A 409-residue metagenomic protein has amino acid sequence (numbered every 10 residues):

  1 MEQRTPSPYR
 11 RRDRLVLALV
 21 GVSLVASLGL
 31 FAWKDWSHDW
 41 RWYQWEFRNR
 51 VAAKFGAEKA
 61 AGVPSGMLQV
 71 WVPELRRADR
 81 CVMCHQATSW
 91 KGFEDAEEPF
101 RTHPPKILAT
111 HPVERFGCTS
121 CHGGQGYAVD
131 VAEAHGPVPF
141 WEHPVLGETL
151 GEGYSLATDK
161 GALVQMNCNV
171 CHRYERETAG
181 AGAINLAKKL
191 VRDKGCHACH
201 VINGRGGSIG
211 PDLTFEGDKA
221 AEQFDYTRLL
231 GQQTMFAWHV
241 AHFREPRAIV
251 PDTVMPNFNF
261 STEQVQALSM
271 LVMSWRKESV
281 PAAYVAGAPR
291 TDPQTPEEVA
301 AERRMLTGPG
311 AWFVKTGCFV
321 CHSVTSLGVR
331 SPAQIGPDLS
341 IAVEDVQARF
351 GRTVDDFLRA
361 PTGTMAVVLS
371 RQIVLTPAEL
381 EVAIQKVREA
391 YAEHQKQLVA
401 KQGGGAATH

Functional and structural regions predicted by a protein language model:
M1-R11: N-terminal Lys/Arg-rich, disordered targeting/topogenic segments
V16-F31: Hydrophobic membrane-insertion alpha-helices, especially the h-region of bacterial N-terminal signal peptides
F31-E46: Juxtamembrane/interface segments at transmembrane-helix termini
Q44-R77, F93-A109, L146-K160, H172-R192 (+3 more regions): Electrostatic cytochrome c docking/interface patches
R80, T88-K91: Primarily extracytoplasmic ectodomains and periplasmic/lumenal surface modules that are beta-strand-rich
W90-F93, D130: Active-site-adjacent "gating/activation" loops or surface patches in catalytic cores
P104-V170, E175-A181, N185, K189 (+3 more regions): Extracytoplasmic electron-transfer domains, predominantly the class I c-type cytochrome c fold
